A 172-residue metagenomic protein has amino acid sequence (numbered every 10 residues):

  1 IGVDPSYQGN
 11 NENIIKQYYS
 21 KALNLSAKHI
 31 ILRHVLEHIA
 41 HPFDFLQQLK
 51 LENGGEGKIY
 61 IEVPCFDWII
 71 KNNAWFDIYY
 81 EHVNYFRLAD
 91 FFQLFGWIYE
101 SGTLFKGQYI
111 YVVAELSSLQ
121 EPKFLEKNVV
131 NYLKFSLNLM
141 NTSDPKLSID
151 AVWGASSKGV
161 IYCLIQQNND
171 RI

Functional and structural regions predicted by a protein language model:
I1-N73, Y80, Y85-G96, A114-L116 (+2 more regions): Conserved SAM-binding loop
G2, Y60-E62, S101-T103, A151-W153: A structural signal for short, well-ordered beta-strand segments and their strand-loop junctions that often border
P5, E100-S101, Q167-I172: Compositionally biased, low-complexity linear motifs
E12-I14, N73-E81, L139-K146, W153: Bulky hydrophobic/aromatic packing residues
G55, W97-I98, K146-I149: Structured helix-beta-strand junction loops
W97-Q108: Conserved S-adenosyl-L-methionine
Y109-I172: Hydrophobic, well-ordered beta-alpha structural blocks that scaffold small-molecule cofactor pockets
